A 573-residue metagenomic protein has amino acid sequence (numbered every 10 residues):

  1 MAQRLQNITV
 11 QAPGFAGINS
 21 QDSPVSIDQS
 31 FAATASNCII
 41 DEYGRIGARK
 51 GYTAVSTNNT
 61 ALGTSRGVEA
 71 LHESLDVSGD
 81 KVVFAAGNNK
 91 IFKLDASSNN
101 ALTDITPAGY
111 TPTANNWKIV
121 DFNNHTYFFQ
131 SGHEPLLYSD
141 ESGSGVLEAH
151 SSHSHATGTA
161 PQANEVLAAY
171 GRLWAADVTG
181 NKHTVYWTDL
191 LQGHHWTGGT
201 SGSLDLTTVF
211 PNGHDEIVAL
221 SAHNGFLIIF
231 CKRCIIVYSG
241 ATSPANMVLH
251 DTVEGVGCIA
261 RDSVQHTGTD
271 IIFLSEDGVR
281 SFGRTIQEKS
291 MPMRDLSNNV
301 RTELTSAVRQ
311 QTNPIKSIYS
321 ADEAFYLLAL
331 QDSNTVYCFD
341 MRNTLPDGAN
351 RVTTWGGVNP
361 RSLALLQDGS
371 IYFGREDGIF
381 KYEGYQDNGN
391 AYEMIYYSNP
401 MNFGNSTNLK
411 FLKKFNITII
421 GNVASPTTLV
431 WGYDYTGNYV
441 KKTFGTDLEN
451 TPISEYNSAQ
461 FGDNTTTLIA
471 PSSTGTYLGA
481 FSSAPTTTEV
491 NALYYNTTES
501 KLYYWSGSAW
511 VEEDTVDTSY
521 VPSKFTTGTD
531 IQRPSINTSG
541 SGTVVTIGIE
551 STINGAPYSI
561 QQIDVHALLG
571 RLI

Functional and structural regions predicted by a protein language model:
M1-A101, G109-H125, G255-D270, E276-S473 (+1 more regions): Beta-sheet repeat architectures centered on beta-propellers
N88-N89, S131-G132, Y170, T179 (+7 more regions): Surface-exposed loop/turn positions within WD40 beta-propeller blades
N116-T157: Hydrophobic or amphipathic alpha-helical targeting/insertion segments
H153-A156, H195-N212, M293-R309: Surface-exposed loop and turn segments in beta-propeller and other repeat-based domains that flank or scaffold
P161, E165-T197: Carboxylate/His-rich catalytic cores and anion/metal-binding grooves
L190-G202, V237-M247, R342: Per-blade loop-tip surfaces of WD-repeat and WD-like beta-propellers in eukaryotic adaptors/scaffolds
L227-V253: Surface-exposed extracellular loop regions of Gram-negative outer-membrane beta-barrel proteins
L468-T515: Surface-exposed receptor/substrate recognition regions of extracellular proteins
